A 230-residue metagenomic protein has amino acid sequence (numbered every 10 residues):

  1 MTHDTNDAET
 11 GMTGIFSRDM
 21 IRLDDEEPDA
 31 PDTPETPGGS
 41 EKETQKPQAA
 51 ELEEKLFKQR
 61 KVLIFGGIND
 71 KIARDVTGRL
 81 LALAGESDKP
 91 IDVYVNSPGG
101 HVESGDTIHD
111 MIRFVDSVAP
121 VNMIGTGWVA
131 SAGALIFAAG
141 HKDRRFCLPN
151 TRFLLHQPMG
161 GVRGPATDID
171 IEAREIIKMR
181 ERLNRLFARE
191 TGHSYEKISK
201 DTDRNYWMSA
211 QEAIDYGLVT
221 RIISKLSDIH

Functional and structural regions predicted by a protein language model:
M1-H230: Terminal-region recognition feature
